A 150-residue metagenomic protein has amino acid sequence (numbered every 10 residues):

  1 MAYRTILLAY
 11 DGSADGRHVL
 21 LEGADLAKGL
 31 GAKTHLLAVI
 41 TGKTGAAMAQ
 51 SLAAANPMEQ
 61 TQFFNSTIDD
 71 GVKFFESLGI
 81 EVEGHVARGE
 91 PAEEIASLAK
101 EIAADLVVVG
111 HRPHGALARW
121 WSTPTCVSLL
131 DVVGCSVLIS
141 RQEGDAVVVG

Functional and structural regions predicted by a protein language model:
M1, K73-V107, G144-G150: Structural beta-alpha unit
A2-A54, V132-V133: Small/aliphatic-rich secondary-structure junction motif
D25, S97-G150: Gly/Ser-rich helix-loop-strand patches that form or flank binding pockets for ribonucleotide-derived cofactors
A32-K33, I80, A104, C135: Short glycine/serine/threonine/alanine-rich loop segments
H35, E83, L138: Conserved beta-strand positions in the Rossmann-like core of class I SAM-dependent methyltransferases
A53-S66: A short acidic, glycine-rich active-site loop that binds or catalyzes chemistry on phosphate/adenosine moieties
S66-D69, K73: Helix-adjacent hinge/juxtasegments
